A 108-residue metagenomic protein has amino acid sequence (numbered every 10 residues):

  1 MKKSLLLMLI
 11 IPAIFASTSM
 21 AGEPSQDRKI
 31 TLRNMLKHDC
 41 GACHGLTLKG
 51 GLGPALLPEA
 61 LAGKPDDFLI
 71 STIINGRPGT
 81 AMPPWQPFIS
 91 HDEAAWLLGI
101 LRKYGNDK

Functional and structural regions predicted by a protein language model:
M1-S4: Positively charged n-region of N-terminal signal peptides that target proteins for export
M8-A16: Bacterial N-terminal signal peptides
P12, E23, N34, E59-A60 (+1 more regions): Short N-terminal micro-motifs specific to bacterial/archaeal maturation and metal-cluster initiation sites
S17-A21: Sec/Tat signal peptide C-region and signal peptidase I cleavage site
S25-K49, A62, F68-N75: Sequence/structural segment immediately N-terminal to covalent heme-attachment motifs in c-type and related
K49, N106-D107: Charged, solvent-exposed alpha-helical segments that act as regulatory interaction surfaces
L52-L56: Short cysteine/histidine-rich zinc-coordinating motifs and their immediately flanking basic loops
P58-N106: Extracytoplasmic electron-transfer domains, predominantly the class I c-type cytochrome c fold
